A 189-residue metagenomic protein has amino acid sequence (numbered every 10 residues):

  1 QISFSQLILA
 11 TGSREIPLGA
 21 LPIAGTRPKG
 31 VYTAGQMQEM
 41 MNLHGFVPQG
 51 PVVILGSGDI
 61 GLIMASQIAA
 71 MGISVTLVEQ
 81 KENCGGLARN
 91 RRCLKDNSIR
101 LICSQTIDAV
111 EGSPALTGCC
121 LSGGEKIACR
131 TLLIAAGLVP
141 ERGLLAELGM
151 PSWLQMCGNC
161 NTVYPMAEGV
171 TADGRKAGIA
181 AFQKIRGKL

Functional and structural regions predicted by a protein language model:
Q1-L189: Residues forming the flavin
